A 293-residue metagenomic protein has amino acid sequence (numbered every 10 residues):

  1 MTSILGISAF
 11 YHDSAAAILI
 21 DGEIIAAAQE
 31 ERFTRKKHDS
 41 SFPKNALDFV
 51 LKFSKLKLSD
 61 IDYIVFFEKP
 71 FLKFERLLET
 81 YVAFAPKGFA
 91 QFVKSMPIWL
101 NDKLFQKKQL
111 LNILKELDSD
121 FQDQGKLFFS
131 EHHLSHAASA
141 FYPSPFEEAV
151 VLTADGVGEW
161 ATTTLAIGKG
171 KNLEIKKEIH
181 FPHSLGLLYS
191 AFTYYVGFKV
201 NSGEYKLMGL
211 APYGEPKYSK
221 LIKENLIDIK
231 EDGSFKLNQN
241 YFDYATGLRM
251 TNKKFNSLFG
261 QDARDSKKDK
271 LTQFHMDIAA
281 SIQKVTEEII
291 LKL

Functional and structural regions predicted by a protein language model:
M1-L293: Short acidic/glycine-rich loops and adjacent helix/strand connectors that line catalytic pockets where negatively
